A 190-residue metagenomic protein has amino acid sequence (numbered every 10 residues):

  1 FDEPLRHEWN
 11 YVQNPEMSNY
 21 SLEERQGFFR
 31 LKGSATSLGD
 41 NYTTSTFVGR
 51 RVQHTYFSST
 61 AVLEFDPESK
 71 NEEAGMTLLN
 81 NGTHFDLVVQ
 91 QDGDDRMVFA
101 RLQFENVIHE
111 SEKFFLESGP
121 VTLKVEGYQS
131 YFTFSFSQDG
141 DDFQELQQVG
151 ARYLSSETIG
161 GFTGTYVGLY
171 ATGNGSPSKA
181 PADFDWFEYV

Functional and structural regions predicted by a protein language model:
F1-V190: Extracellular glycan-recognition regions
